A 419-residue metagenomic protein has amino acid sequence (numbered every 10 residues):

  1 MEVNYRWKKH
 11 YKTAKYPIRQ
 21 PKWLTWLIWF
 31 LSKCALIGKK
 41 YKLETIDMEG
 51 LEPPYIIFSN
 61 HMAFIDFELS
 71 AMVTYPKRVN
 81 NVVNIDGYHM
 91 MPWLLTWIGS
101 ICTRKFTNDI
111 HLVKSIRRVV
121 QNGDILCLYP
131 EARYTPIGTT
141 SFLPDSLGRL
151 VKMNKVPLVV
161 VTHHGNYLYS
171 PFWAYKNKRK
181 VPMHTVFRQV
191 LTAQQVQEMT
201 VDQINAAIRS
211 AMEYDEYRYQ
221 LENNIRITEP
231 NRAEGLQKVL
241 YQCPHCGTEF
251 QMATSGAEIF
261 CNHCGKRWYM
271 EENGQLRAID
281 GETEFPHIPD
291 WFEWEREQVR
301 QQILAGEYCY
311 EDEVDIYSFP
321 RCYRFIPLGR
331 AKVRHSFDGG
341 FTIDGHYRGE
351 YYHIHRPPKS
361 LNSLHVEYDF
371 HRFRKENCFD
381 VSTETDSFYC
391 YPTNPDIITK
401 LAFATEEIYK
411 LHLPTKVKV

Functional and structural regions predicted by a protein language model:
M1-Y5: Soluble, non-transmembrane catalytic domains of enzymes that act on hydrophobic metabolites at membranes
A14-P21, T25, C34-A206, E222-N223 (+10 more regions): Soluble catalytic domains of membrane acyltransferases
I204-Y219: Short, structured interface segments
T228-T283: Cys/His-rich short segments
A233-L236, G256, A278-D280, Y308-E311 (+4 more regions): A composition-biased, non-transmembrane "mature-region" signal
R267, R324-I326, D344-H353, E384-P392 (+1 more regions): Short, surface-exposed beta-strand/loop "edge" segments at domain boundaries and coil↔beta transitions
Y269-R348: Long, charge-rich boundary regions
K359-V419: Acidic, Ser/Thr- and proline-rich intrinsically disordered linker/docking segments of eukaryotic scaffolds
